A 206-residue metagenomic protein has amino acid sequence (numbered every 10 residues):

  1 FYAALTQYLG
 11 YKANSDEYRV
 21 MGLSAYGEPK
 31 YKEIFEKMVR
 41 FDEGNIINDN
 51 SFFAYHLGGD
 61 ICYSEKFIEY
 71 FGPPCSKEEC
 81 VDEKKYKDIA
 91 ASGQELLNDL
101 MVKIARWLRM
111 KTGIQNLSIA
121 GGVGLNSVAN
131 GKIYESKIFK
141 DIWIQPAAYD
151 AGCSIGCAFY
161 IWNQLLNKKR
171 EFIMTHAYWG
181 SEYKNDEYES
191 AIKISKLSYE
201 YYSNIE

Functional and structural regions predicted by a protein language model:
F1-E206: Short acidic/glycine-rich loops and adjacent helix/strand connectors that line catalytic pockets where negatively
